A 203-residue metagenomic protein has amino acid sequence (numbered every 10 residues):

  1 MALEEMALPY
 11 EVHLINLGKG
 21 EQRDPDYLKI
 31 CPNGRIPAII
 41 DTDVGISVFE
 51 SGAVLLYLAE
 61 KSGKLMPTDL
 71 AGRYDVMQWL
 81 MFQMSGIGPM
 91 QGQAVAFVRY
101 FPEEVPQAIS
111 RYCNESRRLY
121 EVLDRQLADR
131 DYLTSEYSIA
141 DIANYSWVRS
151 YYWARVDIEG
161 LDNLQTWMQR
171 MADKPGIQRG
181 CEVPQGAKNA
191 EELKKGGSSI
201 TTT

Functional and structural regions predicted by a protein language model:
M1-S110, N114, D124: GST-like domain detector, emphasizing the conserved glutathione-binding G-site in the N-terminal thioredoxin-like
N16, I139, P184-A187: Short, solvent-exposed turn/loop segments enriched in Gly/Ser/Thr/Pro and often Arg
G20-E21, Q169, K188-A190: Short secondary-structure boundary/hinge segments and terminal tails
L80-P175, G180: GST-like fold's C-terminal all-alpha helical module
P184-T203: Acidic/histidine-enriched, glycine/proline-rich intrinsically disordered or flexible terminal extensions
